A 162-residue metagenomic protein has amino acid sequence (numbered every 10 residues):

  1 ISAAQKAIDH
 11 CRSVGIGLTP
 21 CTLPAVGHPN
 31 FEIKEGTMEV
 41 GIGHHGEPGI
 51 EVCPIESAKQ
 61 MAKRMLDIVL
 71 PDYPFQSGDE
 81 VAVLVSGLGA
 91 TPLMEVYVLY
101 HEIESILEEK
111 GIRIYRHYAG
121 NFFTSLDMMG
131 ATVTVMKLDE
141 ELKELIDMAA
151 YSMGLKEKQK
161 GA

Functional and structural regions predicted by a protein language model:
I1-V98: Mixed-charge interfacial surface used for oligomerization/domain docking and macromolecular partner engagement
I68-A162: C-terminal non-catalytic interaction/assembly regions of soluble proteins
